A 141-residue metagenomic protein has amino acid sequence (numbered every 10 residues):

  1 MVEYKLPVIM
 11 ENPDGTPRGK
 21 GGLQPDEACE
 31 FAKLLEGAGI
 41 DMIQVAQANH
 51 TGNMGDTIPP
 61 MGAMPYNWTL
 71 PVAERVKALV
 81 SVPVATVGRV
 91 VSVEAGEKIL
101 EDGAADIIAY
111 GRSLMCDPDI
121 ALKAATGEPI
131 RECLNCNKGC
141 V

Functional and structural regions predicted by a protein language model:
M1-V141: Flavin-dependent oxidoreductase catalytic cores
